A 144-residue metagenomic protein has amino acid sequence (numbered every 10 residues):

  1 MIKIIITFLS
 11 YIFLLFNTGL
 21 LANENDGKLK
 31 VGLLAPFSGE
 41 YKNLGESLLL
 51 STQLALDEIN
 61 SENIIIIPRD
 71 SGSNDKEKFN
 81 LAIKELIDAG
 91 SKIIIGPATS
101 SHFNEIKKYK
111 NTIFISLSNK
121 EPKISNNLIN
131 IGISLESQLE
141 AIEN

Functional and structural regions predicted by a protein language model:
M1-I5: Positively charged n-region of N-terminal signal peptides that target proteins for export
T7-N17: Bacterial N-terminal signal peptides
L20-E24: Boundary at the C-terminal end of the N-terminal hydrophobic targeting segment
D26, G32-L50, R69-S71: Extracytoplasmic "Venus flytrap"
N43-N60, K78, Q138-A141: Short, solvent-exposed amphipathic alpha-helices that sit in or adjacent to ligand/effector-binding or catalytic
E58-D75, S125-L128: Short beta-strand elements in bilobed, periplasmic/extracellular small-molecule ligand-binding domains
S73-K92, N144: Short, well-structured alpha-helical segments in soluble
I93-N144: Extracytoplasmic ligand/sensor domains, especially the bilobed periplasmic-binding protein
